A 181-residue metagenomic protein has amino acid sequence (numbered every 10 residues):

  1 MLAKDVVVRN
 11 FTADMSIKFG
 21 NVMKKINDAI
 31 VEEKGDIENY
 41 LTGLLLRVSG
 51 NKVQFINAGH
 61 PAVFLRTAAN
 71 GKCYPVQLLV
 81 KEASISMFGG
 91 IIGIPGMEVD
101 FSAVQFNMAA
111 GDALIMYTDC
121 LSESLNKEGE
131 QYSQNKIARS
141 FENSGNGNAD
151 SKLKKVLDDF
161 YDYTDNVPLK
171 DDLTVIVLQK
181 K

Functional and structural regions predicted by a protein language model:
K4-K181: Conserved subregion of the PPM/PP2C metallophosphatase catalytic domain
